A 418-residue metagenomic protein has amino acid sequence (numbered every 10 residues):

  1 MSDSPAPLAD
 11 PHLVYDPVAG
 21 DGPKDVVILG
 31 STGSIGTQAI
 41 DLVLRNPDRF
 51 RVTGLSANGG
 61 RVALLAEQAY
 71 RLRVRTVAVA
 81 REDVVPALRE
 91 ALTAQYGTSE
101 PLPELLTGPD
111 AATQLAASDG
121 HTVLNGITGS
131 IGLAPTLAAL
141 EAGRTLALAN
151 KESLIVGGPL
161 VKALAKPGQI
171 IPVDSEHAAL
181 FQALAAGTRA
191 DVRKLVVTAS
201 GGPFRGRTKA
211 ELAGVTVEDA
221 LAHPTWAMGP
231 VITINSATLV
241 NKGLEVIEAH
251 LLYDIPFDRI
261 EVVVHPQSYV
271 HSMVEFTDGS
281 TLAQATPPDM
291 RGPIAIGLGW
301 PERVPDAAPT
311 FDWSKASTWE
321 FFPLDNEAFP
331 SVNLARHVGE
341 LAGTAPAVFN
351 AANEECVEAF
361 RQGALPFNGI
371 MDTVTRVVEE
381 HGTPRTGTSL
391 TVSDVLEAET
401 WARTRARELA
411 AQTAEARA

Functional and structural regions predicted by a protein language model:
M1-A418: Catalytic, metal-anchored helix/loop core of enzyme active sites in primary metabolism
